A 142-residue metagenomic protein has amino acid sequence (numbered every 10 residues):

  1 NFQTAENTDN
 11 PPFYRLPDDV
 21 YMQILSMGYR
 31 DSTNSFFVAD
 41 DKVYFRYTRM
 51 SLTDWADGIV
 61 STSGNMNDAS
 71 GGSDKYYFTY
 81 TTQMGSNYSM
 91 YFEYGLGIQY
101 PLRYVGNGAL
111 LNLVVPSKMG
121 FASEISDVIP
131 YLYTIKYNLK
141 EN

Functional and structural regions predicted by a protein language model:
N1-N142: Cross-family detector of peptidyl-prolyl cis-trans isomerase
